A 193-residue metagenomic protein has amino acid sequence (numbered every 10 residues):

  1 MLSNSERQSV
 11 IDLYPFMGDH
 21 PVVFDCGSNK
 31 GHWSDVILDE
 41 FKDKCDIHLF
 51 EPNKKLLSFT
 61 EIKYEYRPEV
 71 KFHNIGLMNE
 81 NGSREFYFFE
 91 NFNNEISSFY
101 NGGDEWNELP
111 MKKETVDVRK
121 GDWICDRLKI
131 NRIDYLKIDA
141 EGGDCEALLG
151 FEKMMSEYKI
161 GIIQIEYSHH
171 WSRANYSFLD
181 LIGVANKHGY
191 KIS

Functional and structural regions predicted by a protein language model:
M1-S193: Phosphate/nucleotide-binding beta-alpha loop and adjacent structural elements of enzyme active sites
